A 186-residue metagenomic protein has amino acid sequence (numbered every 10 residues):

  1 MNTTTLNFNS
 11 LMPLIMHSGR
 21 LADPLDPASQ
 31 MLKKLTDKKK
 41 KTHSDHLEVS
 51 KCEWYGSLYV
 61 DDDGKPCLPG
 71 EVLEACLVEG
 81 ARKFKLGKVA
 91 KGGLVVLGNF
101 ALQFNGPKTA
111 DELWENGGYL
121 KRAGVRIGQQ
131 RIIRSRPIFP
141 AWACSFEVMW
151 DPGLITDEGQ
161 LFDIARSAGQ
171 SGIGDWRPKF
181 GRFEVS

Functional and structural regions predicted by a protein language model:
M1-S186: RNA-interacting cores
